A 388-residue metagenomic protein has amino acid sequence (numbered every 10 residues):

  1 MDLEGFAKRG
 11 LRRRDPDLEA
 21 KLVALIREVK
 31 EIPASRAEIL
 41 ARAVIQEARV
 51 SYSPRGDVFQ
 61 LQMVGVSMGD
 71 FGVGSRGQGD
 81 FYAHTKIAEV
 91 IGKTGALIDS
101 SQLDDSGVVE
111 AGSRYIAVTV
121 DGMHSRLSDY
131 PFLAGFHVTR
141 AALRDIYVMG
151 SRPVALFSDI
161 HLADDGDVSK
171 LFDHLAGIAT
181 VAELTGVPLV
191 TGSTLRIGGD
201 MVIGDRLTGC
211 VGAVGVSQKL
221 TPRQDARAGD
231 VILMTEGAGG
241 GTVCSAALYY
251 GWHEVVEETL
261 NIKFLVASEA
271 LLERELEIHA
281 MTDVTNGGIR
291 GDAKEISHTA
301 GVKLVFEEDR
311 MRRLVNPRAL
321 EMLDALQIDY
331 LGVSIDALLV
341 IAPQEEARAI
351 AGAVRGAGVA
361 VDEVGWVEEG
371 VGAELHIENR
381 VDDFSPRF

Functional and structural regions predicted by a protein language model:
D2-M63, A357-F388: Acidic, Ser/Thr/Pro-rich beta/coil linker or hinge segments at domain junctions
S51-T235: Glycine-rich phosphate/pyrophosphate-binding loop regions near the starts of catalytic domains
L103, G332-A337: Short Gly/Ser/Thr- and Asp/Glu-enriched loop/turn motifs at secondary-structure junctions
G122, S158-H161, T194-R196, G237 (+3 more regions): Short, ordered loop/turn segments at secondary-structure junctions
L220-A270: Short, acidic (Asp/Glu-rich) active-site segment that either coordinates a divalent metal cofactor
E258-S334: Active-site-proximal betaalpha loop/short-helix elements that scaffold phosphoryl/nucleotidyl transfer chemistry
V284, K303-L314, L331-G332, A351-E378: Beta-strand->loop->alpha-helix junctions that form or flank phosphate-binding loops in nucleotide-handling enzymes
I341-R348: Helix N-cap motif at beta-to-alpha junctions
